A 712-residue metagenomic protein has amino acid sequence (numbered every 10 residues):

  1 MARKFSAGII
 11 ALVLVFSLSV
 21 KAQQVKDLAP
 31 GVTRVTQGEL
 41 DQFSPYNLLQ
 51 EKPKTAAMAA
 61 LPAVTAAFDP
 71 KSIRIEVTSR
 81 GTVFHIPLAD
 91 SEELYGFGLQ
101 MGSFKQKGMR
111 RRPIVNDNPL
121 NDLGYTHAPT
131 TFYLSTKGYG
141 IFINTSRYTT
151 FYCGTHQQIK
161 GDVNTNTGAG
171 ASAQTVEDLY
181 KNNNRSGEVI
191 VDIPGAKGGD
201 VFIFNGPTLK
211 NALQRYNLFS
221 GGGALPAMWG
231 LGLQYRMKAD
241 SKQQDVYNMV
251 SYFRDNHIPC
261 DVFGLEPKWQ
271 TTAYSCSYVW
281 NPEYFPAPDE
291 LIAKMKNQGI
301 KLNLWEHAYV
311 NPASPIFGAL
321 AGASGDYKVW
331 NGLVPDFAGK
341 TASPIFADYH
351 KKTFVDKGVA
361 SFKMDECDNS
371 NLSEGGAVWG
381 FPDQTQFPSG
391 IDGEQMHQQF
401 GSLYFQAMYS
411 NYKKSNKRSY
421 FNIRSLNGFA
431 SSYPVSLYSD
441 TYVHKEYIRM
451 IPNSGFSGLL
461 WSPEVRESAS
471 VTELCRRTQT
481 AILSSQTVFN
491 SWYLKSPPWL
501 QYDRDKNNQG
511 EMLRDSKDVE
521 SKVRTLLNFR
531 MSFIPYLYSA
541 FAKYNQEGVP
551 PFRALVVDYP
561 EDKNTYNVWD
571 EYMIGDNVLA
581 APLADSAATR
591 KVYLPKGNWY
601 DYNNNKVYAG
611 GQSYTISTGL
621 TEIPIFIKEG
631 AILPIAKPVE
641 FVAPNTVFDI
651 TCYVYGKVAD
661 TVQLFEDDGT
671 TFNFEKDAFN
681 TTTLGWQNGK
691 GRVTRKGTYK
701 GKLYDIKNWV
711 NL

Functional and structural regions predicted by a protein language model:
M1-I9: Bacterial N-terminal signal peptides that target proteins for export
G8-S17: Bacterial N-terminal signal peptides
L18-A22: Sec/Tat signal peptide C-region and signal peptidase I cleavage site
Q24-E622, I627: Catalytic-domain carbohydrate-binding cleft regions of carbohydrate-active enzymes
I627-L712: Accessory, solvent-exposed terminal regions and/or long lumenal/extracellular loops of proteins
